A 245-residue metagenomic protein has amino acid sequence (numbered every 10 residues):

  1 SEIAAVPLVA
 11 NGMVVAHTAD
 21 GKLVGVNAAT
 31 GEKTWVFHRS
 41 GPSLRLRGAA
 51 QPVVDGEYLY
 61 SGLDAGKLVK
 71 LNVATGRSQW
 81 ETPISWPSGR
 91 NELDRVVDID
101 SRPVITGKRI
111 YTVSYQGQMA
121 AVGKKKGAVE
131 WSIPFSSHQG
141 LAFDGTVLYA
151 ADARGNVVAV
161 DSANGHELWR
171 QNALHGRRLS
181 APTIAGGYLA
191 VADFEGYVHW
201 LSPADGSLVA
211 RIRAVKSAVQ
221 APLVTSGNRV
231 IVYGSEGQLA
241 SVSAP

Functional and structural regions predicted by a protein language model:
S1-A10, K33-D55, E81-I105, E130-D144 (+3 more regions): Extracytoplasmic beta-rich repeat domains
M13, G21-K22, E32, G56 (+1 more regions): Tandem repeat domain/solenoid detector
V15, A128-S132, G140, D144-V157: Acidic (E/D-rich), amphipathic helical modules within compact regulatory domains
T18, L63-D64, S114-Y115, D152 (+2 more regions): Structural signature of WD-repeat beta-propellers
V24, V69, A120, V158-A159 (+2 more regions): WD40 beta-propeller blade core
N27-G31, N72-G76, G123-K126, D161-N164 (+2 more regions): Short loop/turn segments that connect beta-strands within beta-propeller blades
V147-A159, H166-W200: Loop/turn-rich, solvent-exposed surfaces of beta-rich toroidal or solenoidal domains
